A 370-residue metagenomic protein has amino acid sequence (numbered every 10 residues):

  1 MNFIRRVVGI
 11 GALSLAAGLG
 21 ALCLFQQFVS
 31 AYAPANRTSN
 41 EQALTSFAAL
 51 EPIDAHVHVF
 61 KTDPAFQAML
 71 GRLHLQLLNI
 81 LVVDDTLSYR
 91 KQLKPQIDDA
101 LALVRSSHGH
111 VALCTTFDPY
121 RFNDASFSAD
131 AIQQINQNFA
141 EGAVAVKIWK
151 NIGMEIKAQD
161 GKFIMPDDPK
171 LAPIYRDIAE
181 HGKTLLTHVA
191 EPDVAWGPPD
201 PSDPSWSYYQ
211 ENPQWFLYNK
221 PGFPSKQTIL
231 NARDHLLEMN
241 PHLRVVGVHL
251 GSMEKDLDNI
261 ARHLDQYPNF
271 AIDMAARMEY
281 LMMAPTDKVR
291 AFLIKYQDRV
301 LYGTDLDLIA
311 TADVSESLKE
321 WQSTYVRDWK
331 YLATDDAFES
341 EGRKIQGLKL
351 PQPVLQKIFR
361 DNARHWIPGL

Functional and structural regions predicted by a protein language model:
M1-A16: N-terminal Sec-pathway targeting helices
A21-H110, D130: An N-terminally biased module of ancient metal coordination in phosphate/nucleic-acid-related enzymes
P34, P221, K226-H235, N240-L370: H/E-rich (His + Asp/Glu) clusters that bind or coordinate divalent metals
A43-T45, K94-L217, P268-A271, M278 (+1 more regions): Active-site gating/metal-coordination segments in enzymes
I53-V57, L77-I80, V111-T115, V146-I148 (+4 more regions): Hydrophobic faces of well-ordered beta-strands that scaffold small-molecule active sites in alpha/beta enzyme cores
H56-P64, D84-Q96, Y120-A129, I156 (+4 more regions): Acidic-and-aromatic substrate-binding clefts and catalytic sites of carbohydrate-active enzymes
F66-M69, Q96-L103, D130-N138, K170-I174 (+5 more regions): A general structural detector for well-ordered alpha-helical segments in enzyme core domains, enriched
I80-Y89, T116-F122, K150, A333-D336: Active-site neighborhood of divalent metal-dependent phosphoester/pyrophosphate hydrolases
